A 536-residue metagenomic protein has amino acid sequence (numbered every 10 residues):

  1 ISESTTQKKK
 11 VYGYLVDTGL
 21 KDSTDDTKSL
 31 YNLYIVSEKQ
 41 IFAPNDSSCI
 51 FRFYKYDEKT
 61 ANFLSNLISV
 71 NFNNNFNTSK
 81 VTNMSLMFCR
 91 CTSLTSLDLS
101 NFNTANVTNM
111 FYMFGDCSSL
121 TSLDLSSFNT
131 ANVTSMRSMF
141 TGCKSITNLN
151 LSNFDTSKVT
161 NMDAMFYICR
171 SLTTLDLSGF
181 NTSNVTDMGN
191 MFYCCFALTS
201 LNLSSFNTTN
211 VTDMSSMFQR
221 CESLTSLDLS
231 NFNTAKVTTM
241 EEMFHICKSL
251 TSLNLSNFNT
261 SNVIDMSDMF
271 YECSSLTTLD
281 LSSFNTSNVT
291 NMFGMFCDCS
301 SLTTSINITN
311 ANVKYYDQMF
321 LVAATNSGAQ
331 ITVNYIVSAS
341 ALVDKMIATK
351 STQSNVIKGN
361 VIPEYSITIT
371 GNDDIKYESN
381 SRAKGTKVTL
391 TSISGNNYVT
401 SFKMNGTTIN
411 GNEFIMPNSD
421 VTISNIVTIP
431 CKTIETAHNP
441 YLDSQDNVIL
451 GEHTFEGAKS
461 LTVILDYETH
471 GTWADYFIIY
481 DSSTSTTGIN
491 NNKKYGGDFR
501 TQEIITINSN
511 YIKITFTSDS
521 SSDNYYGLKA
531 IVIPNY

Functional and structural regions predicted by a protein language model:
I1-P363: Negatively charged
I41, P417-S419, I504-S509: Surface-exposed, short loops/turns at beta-strand junctions within beta-sandwich domains
I50-Y54, A323, L390-N396, E456 (+1 more regions): Acidic, Ser/Thr
T130, T156, T286, S392-G395 (+4 more regions): Extracellular beta-strand solenoids
Q353-T370, I426-E435, P534-Y536: Low-complexity, Pro/Thr/Ser/Gly/Ala-rich linker/spacer regions in secreted, extracellular modular proteins
I362-I429: Secondary-structure capping and domain/repeat boundary segments
T428-Y536: Domain-level representation of secreted and single-pass membrane ectodomains enriched in extracellular protease systems
